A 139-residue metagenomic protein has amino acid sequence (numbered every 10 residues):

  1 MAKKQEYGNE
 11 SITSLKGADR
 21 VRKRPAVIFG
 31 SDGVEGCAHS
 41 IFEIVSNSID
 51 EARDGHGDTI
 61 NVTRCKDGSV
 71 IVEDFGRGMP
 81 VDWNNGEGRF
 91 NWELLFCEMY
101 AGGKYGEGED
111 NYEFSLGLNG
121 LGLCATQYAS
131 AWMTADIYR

Functional and structural regions predicted by a protein language model:
M1-R139: GHKL (Bergerat-fold) ATPase N-terminal catalytic module, capturing the glycine-rich phosphate-binding loop and acidic
